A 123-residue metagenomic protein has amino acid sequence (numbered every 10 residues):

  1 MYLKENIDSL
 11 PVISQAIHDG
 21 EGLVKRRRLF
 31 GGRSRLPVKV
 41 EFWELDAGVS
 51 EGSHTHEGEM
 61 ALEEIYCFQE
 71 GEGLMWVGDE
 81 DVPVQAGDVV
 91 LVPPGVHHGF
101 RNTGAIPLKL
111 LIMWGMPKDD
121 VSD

Functional and structural regions predicted by a protein language model:
M1-K39, V121-D123: A short, N-terminal "cap"/entry segment at the start of jelly-roll beta-barrel domains of the cupin/DSBH fold
E21, R33-P37, M60, V84 (+1 more regions): A generic fold-level signal
R26, E41-M60, P94: Conserved short histidine dyad/triad with adjacent acidic residue
R28, V40-E44, I65, D81 (+2 more regions): Conserved hydrophobic/aromatic beta-strand scaffold that supports enzyme active sites
S34-L36, L45-E51, E72, M116-D119: Short, charged/polar surface micro-motifs in flexible loops or helix N-caps
L36, P94-D120: Ligand-binding loop in jelly-roll beta-barrel domains
S50-G52, L74, V90, P94-F100: Histidine-centered metal-chelating micro-motifs
S50-H54, M60-A86: A short beta-strand-loop-beta hairpin characteristic of the jelly-roll/cupin
